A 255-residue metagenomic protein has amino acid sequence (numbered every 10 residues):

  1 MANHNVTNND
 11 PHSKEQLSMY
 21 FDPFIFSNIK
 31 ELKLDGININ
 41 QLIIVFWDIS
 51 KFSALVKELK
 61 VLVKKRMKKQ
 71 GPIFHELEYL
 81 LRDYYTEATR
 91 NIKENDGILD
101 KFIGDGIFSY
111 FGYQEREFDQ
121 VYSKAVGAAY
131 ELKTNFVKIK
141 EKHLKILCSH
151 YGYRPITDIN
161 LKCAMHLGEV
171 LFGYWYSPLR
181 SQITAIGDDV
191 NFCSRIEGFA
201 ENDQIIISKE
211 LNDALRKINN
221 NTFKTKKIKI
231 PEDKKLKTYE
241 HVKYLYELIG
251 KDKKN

Functional and structural regions predicted by a protein language model:
M1-E31, I39-N40, N160, L171 (+3 more regions): Intrinsically disordered, glycine/charged-rich C-terminal tails and inter-domain linkers that flank nucleotidyl cyclase
E15-G127: Catalytic NTP-binding/metal-coordinating core of nucleotidyl cyclase/transferase enzymes
F46, A164, I205-I206: Short aromatic/basic micro-patch
K57-L59, Y176-P178, N219: Short amphipathic alpha-helical segments
L81-E87, A128-F136, F192-G198: Substrate-engagement module of ASCE P-loop NTPases
N91-K124, I139-I186: Catalytic core of nucleotidyl cyclases, primarily class III adenylyl/guanylyl cyclases
